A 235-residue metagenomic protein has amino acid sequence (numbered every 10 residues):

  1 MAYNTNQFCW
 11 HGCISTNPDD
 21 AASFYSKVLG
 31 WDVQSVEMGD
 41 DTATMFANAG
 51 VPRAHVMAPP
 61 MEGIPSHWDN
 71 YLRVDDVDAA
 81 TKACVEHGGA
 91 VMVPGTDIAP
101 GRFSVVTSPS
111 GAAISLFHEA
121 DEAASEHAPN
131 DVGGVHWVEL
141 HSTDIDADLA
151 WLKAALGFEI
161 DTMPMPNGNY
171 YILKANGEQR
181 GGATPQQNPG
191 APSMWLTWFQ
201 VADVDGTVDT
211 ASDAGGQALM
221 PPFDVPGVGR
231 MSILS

Functional and structural regions predicted by a protein language model:
A2-N4, T81, V85-H136, L140 (+3 more regions): Vicinal oxygen chelate
A2-T5, C9-V51, E86, P94-G101 (+3 more regions): Core segments of cupin and vicinal oxygen chelate
Q7-T16, M45-F46, P59-A83, R102-T107 (+3 more regions): Vicinal oxygen chelate
G30-P65, S108-D121, E159-M194, A202: Conserved short beta-strand elements that form part of the metal-binding/catalytic scaffold of enzyme active sites
